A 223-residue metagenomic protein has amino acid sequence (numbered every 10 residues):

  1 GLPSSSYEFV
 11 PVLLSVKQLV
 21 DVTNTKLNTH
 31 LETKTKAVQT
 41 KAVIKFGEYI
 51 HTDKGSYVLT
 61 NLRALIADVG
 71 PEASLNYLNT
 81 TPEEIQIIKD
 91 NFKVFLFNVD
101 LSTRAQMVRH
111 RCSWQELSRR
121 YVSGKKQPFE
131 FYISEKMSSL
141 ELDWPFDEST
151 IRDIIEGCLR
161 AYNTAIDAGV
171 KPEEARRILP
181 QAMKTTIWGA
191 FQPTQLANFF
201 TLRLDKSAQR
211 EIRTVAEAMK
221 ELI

Functional and structural regions predicted by a protein language model:
G1-I223: Family-specific signature for flavin-dependent thymidylate synthase
